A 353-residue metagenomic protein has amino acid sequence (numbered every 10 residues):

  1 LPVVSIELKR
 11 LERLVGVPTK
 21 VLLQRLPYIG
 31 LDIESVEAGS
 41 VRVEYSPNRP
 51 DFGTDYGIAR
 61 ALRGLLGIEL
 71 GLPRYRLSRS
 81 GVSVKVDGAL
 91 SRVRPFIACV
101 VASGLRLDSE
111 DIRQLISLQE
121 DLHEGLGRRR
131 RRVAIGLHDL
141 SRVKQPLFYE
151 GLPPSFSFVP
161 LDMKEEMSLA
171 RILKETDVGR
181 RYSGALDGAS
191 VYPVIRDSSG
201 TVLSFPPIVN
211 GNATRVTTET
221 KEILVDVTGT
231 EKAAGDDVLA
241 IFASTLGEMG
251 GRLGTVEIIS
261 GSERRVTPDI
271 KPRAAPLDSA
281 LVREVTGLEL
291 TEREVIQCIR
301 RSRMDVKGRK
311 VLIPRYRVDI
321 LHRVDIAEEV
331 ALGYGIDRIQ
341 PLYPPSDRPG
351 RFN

Functional and structural regions predicted by a protein language model:
P2-C99, Q114, R131, A275-D278 (+1 more regions): Extended, well-folded interaction surfaces typified by the phenylalanyl-tRNA synthetase beta subunit core
S78, V82-V100, G104-L118, L122-I270: Mobile "lid/hinge" segments at catalytic clefts and subdomain interfaces of large enzymes
